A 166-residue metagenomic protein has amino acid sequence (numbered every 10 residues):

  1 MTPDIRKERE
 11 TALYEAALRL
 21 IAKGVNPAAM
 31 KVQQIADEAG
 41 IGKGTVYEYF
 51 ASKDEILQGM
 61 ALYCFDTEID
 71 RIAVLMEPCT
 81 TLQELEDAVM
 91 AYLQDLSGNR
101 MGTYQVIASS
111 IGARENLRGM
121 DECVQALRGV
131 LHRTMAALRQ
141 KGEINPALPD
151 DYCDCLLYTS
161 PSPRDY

Functional and structural regions predicted by a protein language model:
M1-E38, E55: Basic, helix-initiating cap at the start of DNA-binding domains
A16-K23, R71-L75, S160: Solvent-exposed, amphipathic alpha-helical segments
I41-F50: Short hydrophobic/aromatic patch on the recognition helix
S52-Q58, E68: Short amphipathic alpha-helical segment with a characteristic S/N-K-E followed by hydrophobic residues
G59, A73-N99, D154: Hydrophobic alpha-helical connector segments
Q94-H132: Short secondary-structure transition hinges
Q125-C153: Hydrophobic alpha-helical bundle segments that form small-molecule/ligand-binding pockets
Y158-Y166: Single conserved hydrophobic/aromatic residue that forms the stacking wall/gate of nucleotide- or nucleobase-binding
